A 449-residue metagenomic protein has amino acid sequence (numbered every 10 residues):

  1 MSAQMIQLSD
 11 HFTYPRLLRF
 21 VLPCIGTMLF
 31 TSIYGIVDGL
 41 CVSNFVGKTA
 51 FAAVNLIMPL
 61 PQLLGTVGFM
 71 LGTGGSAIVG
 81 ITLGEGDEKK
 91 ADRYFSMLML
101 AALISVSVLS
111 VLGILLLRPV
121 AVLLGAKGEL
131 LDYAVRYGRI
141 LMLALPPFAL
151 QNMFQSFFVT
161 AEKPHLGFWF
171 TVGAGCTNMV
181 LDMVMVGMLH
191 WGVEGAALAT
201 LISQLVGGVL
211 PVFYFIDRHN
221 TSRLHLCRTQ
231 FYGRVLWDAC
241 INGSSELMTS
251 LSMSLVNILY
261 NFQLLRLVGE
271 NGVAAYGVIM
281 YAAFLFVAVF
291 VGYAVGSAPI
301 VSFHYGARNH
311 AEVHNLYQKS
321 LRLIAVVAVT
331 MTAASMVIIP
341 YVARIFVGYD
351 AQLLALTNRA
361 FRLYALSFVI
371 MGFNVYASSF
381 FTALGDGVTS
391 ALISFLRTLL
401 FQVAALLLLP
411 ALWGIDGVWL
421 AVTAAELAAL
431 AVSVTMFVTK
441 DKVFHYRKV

Functional and structural regions predicted by a protein language model:
M1-V21, V79-P146, M188-S244, V301-S367 (+1 more regions): Short alpha-helical transmembrane segments in multi-pass integral membrane proteins
L8-V46, P59-G74, I78, L103-S110 (+4 more regions): N-terminal transmembrane alpha-helices
R19-D38, I140, A174, S203-G207 (+4 more regions): Transmembrane helical elements of multi-pass membrane transporters/channels
I33-A52, A121-G128, V184-W191, L251-L285 (+3 more regions): Helix-terminus/linker motif at the lipid-water interface of multi-pass membrane proteins
V42-Q62, E129-Y133, V193-E194, V235-N242 (+5 more regions): Interfacial/gating helices of multi-pass transporter permease domains
F51-V111, F148-G167, A275-I339, M371-I393: Small-residue-rich hydrophobic transmembrane alpha-helices
L63-T66, S110, N178-M183, G208-V212 (+4 more regions): Hydrophobic transmembrane alpha-helices of multi-pass small-molecule transporters
G72, L141-V159, G167-N178, A196-P211 (+5 more regions): Short runs within selected transmembrane alpha-helices of multi-pass transporters and secretion channels
